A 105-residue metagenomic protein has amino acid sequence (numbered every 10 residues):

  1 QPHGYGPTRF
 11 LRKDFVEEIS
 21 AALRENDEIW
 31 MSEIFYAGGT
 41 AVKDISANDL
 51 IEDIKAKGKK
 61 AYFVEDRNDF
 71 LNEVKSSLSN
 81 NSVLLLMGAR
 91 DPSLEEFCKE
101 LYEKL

Functional and structural regions predicted by a protein language model:
Q1-L105: ATP-dependent carboxylate-amine ligase
